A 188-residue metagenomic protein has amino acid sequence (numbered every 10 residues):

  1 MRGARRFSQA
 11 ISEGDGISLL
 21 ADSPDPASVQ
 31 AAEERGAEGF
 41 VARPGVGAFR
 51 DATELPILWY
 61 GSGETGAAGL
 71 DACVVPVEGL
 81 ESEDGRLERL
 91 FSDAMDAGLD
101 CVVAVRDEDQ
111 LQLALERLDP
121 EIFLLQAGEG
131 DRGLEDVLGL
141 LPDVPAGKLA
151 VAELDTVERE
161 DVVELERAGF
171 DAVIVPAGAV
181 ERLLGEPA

Functional and structural regions predicted by a protein language model:
M1-G69, L115, E181, A188: Conserved N-terminal beta1-alpha1 strand-loop-helix module at the mouth
M1-R2, L20, G147-A188: C-terminal alpha-helical cap/extension of soluble enzyme domains
A10-L20, R50-S62, L90-A104, L140-L154: Short beta-strand/loop segments at the ligand-binding rim of alpha/beta enzyme cores
S28-A31, G63-C73, E108-L118, A150 (+1 more regions): Catalytic cores of alpha/beta
R35-G39, T53-I57, A68-C73, M95-D100 (+3 more regions): Glycine-enriched alpha-helix->loop->beta-strand junction motifs that scaffold or abut catalytic
F40-A48, A72-E81, E121-G133, E166-A188: Glycine-rich phosphate-binding active-site loops on the catalytic face of alpha/beta enzymes
D100-D136: Histidine/lysine/aspartate-rich catalytic loop segments that bind and position anionic ligands
I122-V157: Catalytic-face loop-and-helix region of soluble metabolic enzyme cores
